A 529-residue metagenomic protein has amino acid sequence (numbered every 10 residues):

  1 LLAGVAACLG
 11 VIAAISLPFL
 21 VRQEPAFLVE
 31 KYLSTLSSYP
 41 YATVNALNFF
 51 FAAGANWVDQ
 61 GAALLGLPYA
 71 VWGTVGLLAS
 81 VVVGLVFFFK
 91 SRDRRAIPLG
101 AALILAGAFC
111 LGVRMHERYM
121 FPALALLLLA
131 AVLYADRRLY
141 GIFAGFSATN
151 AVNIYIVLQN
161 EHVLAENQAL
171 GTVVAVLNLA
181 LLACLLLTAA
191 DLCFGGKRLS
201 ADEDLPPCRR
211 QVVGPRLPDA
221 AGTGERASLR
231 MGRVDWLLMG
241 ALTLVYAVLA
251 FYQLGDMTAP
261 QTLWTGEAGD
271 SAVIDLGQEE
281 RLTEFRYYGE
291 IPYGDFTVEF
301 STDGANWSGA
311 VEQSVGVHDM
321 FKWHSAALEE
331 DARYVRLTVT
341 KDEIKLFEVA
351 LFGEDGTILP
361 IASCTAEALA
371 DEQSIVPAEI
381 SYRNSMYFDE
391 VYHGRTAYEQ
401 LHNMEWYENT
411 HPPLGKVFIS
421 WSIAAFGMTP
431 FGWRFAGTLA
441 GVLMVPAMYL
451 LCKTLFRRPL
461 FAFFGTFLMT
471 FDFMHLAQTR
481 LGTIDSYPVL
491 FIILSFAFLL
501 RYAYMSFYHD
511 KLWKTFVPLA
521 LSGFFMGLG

Functional and structural regions predicted by a protein language model:
V21, P25-V44, V86, A101 (+2 more regions): Transmembrane helical bundles and short interhelical boundary loops of multi-pass, membrane-embedded
T35-C110: Aromatic/glycine/proline-enriched transmembrane-helix motif characteristic of membrane-embedded glycan-assembly enzymes
Y39-F49, Q261, A362-V376, Y382-G394 (+2 more regions): Extracytoplasmic catalytic/substrate-binding loops of multi-pass membrane glycan-assembly enzymes
A79-F88, F431, F435-R457, L494 (+1 more regions): Transmembrane-helix motifs of polytopic, lipid-linked glycan transferases
R92-I97, M448-F471, L490, H509-K514: Transmembrane-helix signature of polytopic, membrane-embedded enzymes that assemble or transfer cell-envelope glycans
G100-L103, L460, M505-G527: Short hydrophobic alpha-helices at membrane interfaces in multi-pass membrane enzymes
H116, W433, G437, M474-Y487: Short acidic/glycine- and proline-prone juxtamembrane loop motifs at membrane-interface regions of multi-pass membrane
A135, K453-T454, S495-L519: Membrane-interface transmembrane helices that cradle and orient dolichyl/undecaprenyl
